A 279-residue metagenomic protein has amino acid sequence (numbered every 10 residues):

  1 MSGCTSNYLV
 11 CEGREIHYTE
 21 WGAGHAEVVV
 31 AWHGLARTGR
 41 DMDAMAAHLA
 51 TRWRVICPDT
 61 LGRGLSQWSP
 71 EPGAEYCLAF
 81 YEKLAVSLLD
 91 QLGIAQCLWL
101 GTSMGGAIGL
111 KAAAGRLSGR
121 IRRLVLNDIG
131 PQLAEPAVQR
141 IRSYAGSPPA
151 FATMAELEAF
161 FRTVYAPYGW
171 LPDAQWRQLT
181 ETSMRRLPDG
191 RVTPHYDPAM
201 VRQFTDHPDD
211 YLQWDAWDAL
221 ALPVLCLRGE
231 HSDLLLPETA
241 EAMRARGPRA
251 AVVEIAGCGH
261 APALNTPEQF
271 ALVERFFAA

Functional and structural regions predicted by a protein language model:
M1-V30, T51-W53, I94-A95, R122 (+2 more regions): Alpha/beta-hydrolase fold catalytic core
H17-W68: Conserved HGGG/HGGXW glycine-rich cap/lid loop of the alpha/beta-hydrolase fold
A44, C57-L100, L272: Active-site loop/oxyanion-hole signature of alpha/beta-hydrolase fold enzymes
A95-E135: Conserved hydrolase catalytic core segment
I129-E156: A catalytic-pocket lid/entrance helix-loop region that shapes and gates access to the active site across common
A152-H207: Conserved alpha/beta-hydrolase catalytic His-Asp/Glu region
R185-A242, E254: Conserved serine/cysteine hydrolase catalytic core
C258-P267: Catalytic histidine-centered segment of alpha/beta-hydrolase-like enzymes
